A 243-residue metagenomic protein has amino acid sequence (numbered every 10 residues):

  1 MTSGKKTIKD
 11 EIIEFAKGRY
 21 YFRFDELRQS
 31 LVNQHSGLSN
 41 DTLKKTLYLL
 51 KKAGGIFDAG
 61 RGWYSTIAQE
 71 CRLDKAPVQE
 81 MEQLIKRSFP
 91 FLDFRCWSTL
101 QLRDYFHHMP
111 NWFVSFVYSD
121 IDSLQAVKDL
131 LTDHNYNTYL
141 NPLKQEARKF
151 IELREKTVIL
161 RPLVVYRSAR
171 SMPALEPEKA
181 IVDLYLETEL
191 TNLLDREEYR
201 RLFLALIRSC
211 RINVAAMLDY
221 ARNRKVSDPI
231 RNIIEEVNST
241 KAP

Functional and structural regions predicted by a protein language model:
M1-T7, A242-P243: Short, Lys/Arg-enriched, disordered terminal segments
T2, F15-F91: Short beta-edge/loop segments at beta->alpha junctions of small alpha/beta modules that act as binding/recognition
G4-I13, E178: Short, leucine-enriched amphipathic alpha-helices that occur as contiguous helical runs
K17, S36, V117, R167 (+1 more regions): Short, charged/polar micro-motifs that form catalytic or ligand-binding hotspots
F22, T42-K45, D122, A126 (+2 more regions): Short, well-structured alpha-helical interface segments that form or flank functional binding sites
G62, V78-R154: Short gly/ser-rich loop at a beta-strand->alpha-helix junction or flexible surface loop bordering the NTP-binding
Y139-P243: Hydrophobic alpha-helical interaction segments
